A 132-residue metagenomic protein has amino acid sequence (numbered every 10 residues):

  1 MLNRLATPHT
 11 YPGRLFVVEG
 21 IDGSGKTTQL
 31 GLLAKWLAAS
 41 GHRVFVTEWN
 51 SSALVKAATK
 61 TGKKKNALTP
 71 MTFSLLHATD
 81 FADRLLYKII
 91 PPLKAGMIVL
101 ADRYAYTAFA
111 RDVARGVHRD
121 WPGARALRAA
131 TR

Functional and structural regions predicted by a protein language model:
M1-L2, L86: Short, well-ordered alpha-helical scaffold segments within catalytic/effector domains
L2-A6, G123-R132: Small-molecule kinase domains that catalyze NTP-dependent phosphoryl transfer to phosphate-bearing small molecules
N3-A6, T10, T28, A58 (+1 more regions): N-proximal short alpha-helices
A6-W36: Walker A (P-loop) phosphate-binding motif
Y11-P12, K94-A95, R132: Short loop/turn elements that form and flank the Walker-type P-loop nucleotide-binding site in RecA-like NTPase cores
S40-A126: ATP-dependent small-molecule kinase phosphotransfer cores that center on conserved nucleotide phosphate-binding segments
